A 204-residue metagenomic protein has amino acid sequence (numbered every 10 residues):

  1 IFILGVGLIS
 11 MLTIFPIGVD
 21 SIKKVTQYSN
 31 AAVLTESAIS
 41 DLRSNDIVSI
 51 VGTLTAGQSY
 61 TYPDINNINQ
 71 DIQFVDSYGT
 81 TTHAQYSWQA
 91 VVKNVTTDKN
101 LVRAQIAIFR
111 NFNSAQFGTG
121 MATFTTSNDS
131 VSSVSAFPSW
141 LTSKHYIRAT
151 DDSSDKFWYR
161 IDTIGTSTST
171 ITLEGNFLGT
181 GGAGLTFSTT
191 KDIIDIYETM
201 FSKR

Functional and structural regions predicted by a protein language model:
F2-V6, F15-G120, Y146, S188-R204: Flexible, low-complexity segments enriched in proline/glycine/serine and punctuated by aromatic residues
K99-R103, F112-K203: Autoprocessing Asn-cyclization modules and mimics
